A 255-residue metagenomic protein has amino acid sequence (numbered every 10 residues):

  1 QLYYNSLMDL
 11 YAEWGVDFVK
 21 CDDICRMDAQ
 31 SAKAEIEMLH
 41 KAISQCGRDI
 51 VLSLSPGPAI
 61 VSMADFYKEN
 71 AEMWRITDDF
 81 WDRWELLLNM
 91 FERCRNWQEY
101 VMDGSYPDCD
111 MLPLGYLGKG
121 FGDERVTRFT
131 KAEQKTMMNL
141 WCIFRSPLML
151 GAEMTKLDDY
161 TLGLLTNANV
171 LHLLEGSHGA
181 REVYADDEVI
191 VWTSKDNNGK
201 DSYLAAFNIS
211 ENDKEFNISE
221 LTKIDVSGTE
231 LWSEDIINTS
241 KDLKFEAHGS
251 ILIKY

Functional and structural regions predicted by a protein language model:
Q1-C25: Active-site-adjacent "subsite" loops/lids of carbohydrate-active enzymes
S6, A34, Q45-A152: Glycan-recognition surfaces
V19-C21, R26, L54, I76 (+1 more regions): Conserved beta-strand positions
A29-L39: Active-site-adjacent beta->alpha loops and helix N-cap segments on the catalytic face of soluble alpha/beta enzymes
K135, W141-F144, M149-G151, A185-T222 (+1 more regions): Carbohydrate-binding surface patches
T136-Y184: Catalytic cores of secreted or luminal carbohydrate-active enzymes
L221-E234: Solvent-exposed beta-hairpin/edge-strand motifs
T239-Y255: C-terminal beta-strand-rich structural cap/linker in extracellular carbohydrate-active enzymes
